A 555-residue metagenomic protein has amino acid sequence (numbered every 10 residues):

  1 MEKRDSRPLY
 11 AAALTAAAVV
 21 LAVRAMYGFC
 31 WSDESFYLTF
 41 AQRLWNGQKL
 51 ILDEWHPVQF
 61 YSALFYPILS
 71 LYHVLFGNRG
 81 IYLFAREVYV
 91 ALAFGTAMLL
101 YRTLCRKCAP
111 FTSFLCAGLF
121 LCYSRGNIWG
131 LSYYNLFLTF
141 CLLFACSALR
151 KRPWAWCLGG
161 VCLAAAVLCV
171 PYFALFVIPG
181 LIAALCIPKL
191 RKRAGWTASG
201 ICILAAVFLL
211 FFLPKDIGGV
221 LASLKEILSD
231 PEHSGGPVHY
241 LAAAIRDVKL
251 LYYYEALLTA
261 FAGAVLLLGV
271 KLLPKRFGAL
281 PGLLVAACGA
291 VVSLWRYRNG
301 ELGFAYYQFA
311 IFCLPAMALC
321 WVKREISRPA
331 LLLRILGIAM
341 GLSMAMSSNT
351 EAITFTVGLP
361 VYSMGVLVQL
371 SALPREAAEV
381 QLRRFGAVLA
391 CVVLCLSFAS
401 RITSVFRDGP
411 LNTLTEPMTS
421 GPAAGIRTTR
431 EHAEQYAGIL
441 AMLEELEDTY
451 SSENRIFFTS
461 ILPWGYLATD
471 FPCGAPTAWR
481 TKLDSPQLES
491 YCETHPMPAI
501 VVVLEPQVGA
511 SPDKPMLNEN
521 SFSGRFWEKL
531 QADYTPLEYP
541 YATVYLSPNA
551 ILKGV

Functional and structural regions predicted by a protein language model:
A11-A17, L190-P214, D247-A264, K275-G289 (+1 more regions): Hydrophobic alpha-helical membrane-interfacial segments at the cytosolic entry of transmembrane helices
L38-Q42, D53-G77, E87, A166: Short hydrophobic/aromatic helix or loop-helix immediately within or flanking a transmembrane segment in polytopic
H56, R401-T481, M497-G509, P540-L546: Short periplasmic/luminal acceptor-recognition loop of GT-C membrane glycosyltransferases, typified by
G95-C122, W154, G278: Transmembrane-helix signature of polytopic, membrane-embedded enzymes that assemble or transfer cell-envelope glycans
R125, L142, S147, A155-P171 (+3 more regions): Membrane-interface alpha helices of multi-pass inner-membrane proteins
I128-F137: Short acidic/glycine- and proline-prone juxtamembrane loop motifs at membrane-interface regions of multi-pass membrane
L136-W156, V161-L163, F309-M317, Y362-G365: Specific aromatic-rich, kink-prone transmembrane helix
F176-A206, L268-L272, A372-E376: Perimembrane helix-loop-helix junctions
